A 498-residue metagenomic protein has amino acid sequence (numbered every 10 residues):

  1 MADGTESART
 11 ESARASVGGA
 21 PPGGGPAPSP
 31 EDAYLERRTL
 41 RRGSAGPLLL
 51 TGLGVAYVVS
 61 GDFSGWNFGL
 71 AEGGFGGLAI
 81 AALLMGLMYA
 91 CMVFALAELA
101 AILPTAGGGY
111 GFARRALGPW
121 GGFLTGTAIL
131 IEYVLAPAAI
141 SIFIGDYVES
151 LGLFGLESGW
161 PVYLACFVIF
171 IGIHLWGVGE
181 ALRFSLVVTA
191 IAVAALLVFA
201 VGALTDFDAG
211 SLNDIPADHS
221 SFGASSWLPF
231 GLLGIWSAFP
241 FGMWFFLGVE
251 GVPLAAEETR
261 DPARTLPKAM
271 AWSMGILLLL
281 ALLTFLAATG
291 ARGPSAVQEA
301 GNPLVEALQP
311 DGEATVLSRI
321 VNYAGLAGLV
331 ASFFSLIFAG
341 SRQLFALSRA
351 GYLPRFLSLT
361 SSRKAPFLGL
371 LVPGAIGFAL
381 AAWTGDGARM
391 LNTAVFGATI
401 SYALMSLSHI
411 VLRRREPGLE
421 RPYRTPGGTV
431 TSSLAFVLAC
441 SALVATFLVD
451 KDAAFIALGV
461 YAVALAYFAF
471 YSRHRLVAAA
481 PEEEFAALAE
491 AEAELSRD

Functional and structural regions predicted by a protein language model:
M1-F68, E72-G77, Y89-A90, F94 (+4 more regions): Membrane-interface "cap" regions at the ends of multi-pass membrane proteins
T39-L40, F184, F356-F367, Y402-K451: C-terminal membrane-solvent junction of multi-pass transporters and transport-like membrane proteins
R42, V55, S60-V162, L233 (+3 more regions): Extracellular loop-to-transmembrane helix junctions
A45-S64, G202, S221-L282, A287-A288 (+1 more regions): Hydrophobic, membrane-embedded alpha-helices of multi-pass small-molecule transporters
L84, N392-A398, G427-D498: A generic transmembrane alpha-helix motif of multi-pass inner-membrane proteins
G111, G118, E149-F154, P216-S225 (+2 more regions): TM-loop-TM module centered on a large, flexible mid-protein loop between adjacent transmembrane helices in multi-pass
L151, A190-F222, L286-R292, Y402-E416 (+2 more regions): Hydrophobic alpha-helical segments and their helix-loop junctions in multi-pass secondary transporters
S158-A217, M270-G275, L391-L404, T431-L434 (+1 more regions): Membrane-interface loop-to-helix entry segments
